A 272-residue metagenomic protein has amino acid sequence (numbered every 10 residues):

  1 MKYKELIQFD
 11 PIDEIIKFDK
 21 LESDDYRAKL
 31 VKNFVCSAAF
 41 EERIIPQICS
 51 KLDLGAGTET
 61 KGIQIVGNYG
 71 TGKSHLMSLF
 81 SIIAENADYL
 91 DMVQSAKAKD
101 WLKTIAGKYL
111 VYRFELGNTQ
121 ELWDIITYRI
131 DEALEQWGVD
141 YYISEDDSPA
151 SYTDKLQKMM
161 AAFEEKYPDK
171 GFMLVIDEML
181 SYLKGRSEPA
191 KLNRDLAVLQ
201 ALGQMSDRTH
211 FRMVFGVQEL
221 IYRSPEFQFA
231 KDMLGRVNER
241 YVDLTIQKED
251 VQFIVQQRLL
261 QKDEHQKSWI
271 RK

Functional and structural regions predicted by a protein language model:
M1-T71, I83, D232-D243, K248 (+2 more regions): Walker A/P-loop-proximal flanking segment of P-loop NTPase domains
D10-P11, I15-I16, K99-Q120, D124 (+1 more regions): Conserved P-loop NTPase catalytic core
E59, S81-L110, W137-A150, D154 (+3 more regions): Flexible phosphate/Mg2+-sensing switch loops adjacent to catalytic phosphate-binding sites
K61-N68, K73-H75, Y109-Y112, D169-L174 (+2 more regions): Beta-sheet entry/capping signal
L76, F80: Hydrophobic positions on the alpha1 helix immediately C-terminal to the Walker A/P-loop
F114-P149: Post-nucleotide-binding-loop coupling segment downstream of the phosphate-binding loop, primarily in RecA-like P-loop
Q136-L180, R186-S187, N193-L199, M205: Mid-core helix/loop region of P-loop NTP-binding domains shared across ATPases and GTPases
Y182-L183, R223: Catalytic P-loop NTPase motifs of RecA-like helicase/translocase cores
